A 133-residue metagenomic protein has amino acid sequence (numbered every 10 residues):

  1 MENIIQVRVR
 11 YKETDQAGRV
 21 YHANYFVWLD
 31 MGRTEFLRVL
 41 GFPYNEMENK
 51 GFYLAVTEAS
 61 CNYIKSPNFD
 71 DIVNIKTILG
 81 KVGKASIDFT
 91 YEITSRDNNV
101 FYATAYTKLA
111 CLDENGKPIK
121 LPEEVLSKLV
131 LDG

Functional and structural regions predicted by a protein language model:
M1-F36: Catalytic strand-loop segment that frames the active site of acyl-thioester-processing enzymes
N3-I5, R38, N68-F69, G80-G133: HotDog/MaoC-like acyl-thioester-processing domains
V7-Y11, Y63, C111: Hydrophobic residues in beta-strands and at strand termini
V9, D15, L37, F42 (+3 more regions): Residue-level signal for pocket-adjacent positions within structured domains
R19, F52-L54, V100, I119: Residues that recognize and position ribonucleotide moieties
Y25-W28, Y53-A55, T90, K108: Residue-level recognition of specific faces of alpha-helices
F36-I87, A103-T104: Hydrophobic beta-strand-centered segment that forms part of the acyl-chain substrate-binding groove
